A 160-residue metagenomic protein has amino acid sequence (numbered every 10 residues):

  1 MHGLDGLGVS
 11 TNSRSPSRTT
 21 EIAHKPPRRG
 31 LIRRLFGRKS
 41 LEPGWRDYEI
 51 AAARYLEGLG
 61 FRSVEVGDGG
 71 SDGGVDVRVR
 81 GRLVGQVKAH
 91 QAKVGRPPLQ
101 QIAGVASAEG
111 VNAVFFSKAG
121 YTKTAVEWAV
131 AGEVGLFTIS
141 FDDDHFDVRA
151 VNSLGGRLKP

Functional and structural regions predicted by a protein language model:
M1-P160: Mixed-charge (Asp/Glu-Lys/Arg
